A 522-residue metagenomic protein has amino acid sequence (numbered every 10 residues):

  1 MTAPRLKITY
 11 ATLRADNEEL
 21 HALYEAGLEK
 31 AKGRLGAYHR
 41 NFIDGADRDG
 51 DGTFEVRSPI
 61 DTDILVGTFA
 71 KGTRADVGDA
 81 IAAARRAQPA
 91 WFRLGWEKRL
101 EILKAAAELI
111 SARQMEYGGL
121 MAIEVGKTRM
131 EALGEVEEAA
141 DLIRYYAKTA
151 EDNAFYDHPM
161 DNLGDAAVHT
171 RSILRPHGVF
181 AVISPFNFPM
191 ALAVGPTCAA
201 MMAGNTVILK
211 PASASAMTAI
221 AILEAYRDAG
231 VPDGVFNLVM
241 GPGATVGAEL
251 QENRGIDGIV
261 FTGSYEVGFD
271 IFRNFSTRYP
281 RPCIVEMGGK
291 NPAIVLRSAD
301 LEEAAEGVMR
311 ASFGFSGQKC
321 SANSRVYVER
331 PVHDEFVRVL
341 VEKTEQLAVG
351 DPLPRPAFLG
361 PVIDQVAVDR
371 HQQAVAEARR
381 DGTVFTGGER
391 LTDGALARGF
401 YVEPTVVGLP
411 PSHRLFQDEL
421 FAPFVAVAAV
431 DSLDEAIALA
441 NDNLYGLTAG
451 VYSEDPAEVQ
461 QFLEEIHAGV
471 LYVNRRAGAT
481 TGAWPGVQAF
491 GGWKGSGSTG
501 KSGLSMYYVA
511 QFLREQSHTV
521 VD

Functional and structural regions predicted by a protein language model:
M1, I64-G67, F92, W96-E97 (+6 more regions): Conserved C-terminal structural/oligomerization subdomain of aldehyde/semialdehyde dehydrogenase
M1-V66: Hydrophobic face of amphipathic alpha-helices that form TPR/SEL1-like repeat modules and related alpha-solenoid
F42, I60, R74-V77, W96 (+6 more regions): Residues at or immediately preceding the N-termini of alpha-helices
G45, D63, A84, R99 (+10 more regions): Residue-level signal for inorganic ion chemistry
R57, T62-D157: Glycine-rich loop-to-alpha-helix module at the N-terminal edge of alpha/beta enzyme cores
Q88, F92, A107-Q114, G118 (+17 more regions): Structural signal for hydrophobic packing residues in well-ordered secondary-structure cores of soluble enzyme domains
A122, D152-E303, V430, T499: Rossmann-like NAD(P) dinucleotide-binding subdomain of oxidoreductase/dehydrogenase enzymes
G258, E266-P411, L433-D434, A438 (+3 more regions): ALDH superfamily catalytic-core signature
